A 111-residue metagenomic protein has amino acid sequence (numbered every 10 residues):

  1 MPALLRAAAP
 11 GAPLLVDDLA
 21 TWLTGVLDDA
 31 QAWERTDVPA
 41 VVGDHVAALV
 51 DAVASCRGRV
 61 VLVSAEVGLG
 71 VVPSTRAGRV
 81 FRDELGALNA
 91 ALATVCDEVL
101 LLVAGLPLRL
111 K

Functional and structural regions predicted by a protein language model:
M1-W33: ATP-dependent small-molecule kinase phosphotransfer cores that center on conserved nucleotide phosphate-binding segments
T21-K111: Replace "adjacent to P-loop NTPase cores in ATP/GTP-dependent enzymes" with "adjacent to NTP-binding cores
